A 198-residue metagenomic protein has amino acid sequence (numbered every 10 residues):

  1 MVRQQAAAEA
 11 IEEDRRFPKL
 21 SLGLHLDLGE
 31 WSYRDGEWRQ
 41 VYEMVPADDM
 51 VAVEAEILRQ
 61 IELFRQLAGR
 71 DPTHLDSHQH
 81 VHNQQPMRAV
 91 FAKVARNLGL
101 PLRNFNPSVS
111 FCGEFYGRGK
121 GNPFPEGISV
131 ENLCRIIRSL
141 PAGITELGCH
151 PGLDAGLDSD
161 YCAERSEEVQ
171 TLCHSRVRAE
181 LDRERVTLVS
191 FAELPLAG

Functional and structural regions predicted by a protein language model:
V2-S21, D27, S32-A68, H74 (+1 more regions): Terminal accessory/targeting
Q79: Active-site histidine-anchored catalytic micro-motif
